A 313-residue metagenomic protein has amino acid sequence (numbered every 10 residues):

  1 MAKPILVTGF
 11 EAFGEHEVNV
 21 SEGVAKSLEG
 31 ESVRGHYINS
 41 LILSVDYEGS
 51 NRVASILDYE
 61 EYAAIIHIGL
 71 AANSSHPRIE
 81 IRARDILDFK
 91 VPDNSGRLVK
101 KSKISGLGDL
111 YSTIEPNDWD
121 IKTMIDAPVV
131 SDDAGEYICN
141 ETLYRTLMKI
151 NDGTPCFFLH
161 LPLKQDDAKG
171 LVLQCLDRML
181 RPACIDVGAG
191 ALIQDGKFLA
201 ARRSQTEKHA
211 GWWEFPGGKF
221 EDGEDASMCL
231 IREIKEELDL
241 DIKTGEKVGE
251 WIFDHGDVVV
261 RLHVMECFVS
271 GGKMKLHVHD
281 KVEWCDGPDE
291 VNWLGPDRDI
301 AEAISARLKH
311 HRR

Functional and structural regions predicted by a protein language model:
M1-E136, T146-D152, C156, G170: N-terminal catalytic or cofactor-binding beta/alpha core of small enzyme domains
I138-L180: Active-site-adjacent mobile loop/cap segments within catalytic or ligand-binding domains
H160, L192, V264-F268, W284: Short, well-ordered beta-strand micro-motif
Q165-P182, P296-R313: Charged phosphate-binding loop/patch that engages nucleotide di/tri-phosphates or the phosphate backbone of nucleic
P182-L199, K219: Conserved N-terminal beta-strand and adjoining loop/helix that marks the start of the Nudix/MutT-like hydrolase domain
K197-E236: Conserved Nudix-box catalytic region and its N-terminal flanking loop in Nudix hydrolases and closely related
K235, D239-G271: Active-site segment of metal-dependent pyrophosphate-handling enzymes, primarily the Nudix hydrolase catalytic core
E266, K275-R307: NUDIX/MutT-family hydrolases
